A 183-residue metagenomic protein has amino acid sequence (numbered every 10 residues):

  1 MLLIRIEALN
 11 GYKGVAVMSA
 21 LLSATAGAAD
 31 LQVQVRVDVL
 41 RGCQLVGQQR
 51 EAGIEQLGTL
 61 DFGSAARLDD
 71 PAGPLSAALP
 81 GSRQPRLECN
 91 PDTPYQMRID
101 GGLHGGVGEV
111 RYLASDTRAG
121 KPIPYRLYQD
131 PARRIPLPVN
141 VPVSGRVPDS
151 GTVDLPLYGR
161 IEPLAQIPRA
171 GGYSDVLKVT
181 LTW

Functional and structural regions predicted by a protein language model:
L2-V15: Bacterial N-terminal signal peptides that target proteins for export
R5-I6, S23, Q32: Generic early N-terminus positional signal peaking at residue ~5-7
K13-S23: Bacterial N-terminal signal peptides
A28-Y112, T117, G145-W183: N-terminal small/polar-rich segments of proteins
D100-G102, R126-D130: Predominantly extracellular/luminal cell-surface or secreted proteins
P122-R126, L137: Extracellular/luminal ectodomains and secreted, surface-exposed scaffolds of diverse proteins
P131-R133, W183: Solvent-exposed strand-loop boundary residues in beta-sheet-rich modules
R133-V139: Short beta-strand and strand-turn-strand segments in soluble, beta-rich domains
